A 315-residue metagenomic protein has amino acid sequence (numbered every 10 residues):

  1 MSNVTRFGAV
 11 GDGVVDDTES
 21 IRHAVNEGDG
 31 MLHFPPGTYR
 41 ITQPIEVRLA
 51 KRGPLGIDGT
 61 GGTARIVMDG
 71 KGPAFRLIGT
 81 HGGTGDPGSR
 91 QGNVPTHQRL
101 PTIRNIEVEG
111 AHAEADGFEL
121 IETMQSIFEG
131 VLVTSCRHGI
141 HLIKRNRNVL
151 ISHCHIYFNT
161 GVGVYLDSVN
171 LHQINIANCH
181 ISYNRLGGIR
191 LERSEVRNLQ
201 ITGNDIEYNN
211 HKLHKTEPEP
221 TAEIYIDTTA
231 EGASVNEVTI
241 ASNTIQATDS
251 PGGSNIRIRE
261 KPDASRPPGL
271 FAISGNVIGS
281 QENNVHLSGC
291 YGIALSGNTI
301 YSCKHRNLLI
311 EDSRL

Functional and structural regions predicted by a protein language model:
S2-G11: Short, basic, glycine/proline-bearing loop/turn elements
G8, T18, R22, N26-G56 (+2 more regions): N-terminal extracellular ligand-recognition/capping segment immediately after the signal peptide
E19-E27, S126-E129, S135-C136, L150-S152 (+8 more regions): Extended beta-solenoid/beta-helix repeat architectures
T42-V47, D69-V94, A111-L120, T134-L142 (+7 more regions): Extracellular beta-strand/beta-solenoid scaffold signature
A50-G56, L77-N105, L120-E129, K144-S152 (+6 more regions): Surface-exposed loop/turn motifs in large extracellular/passenger domains
H214, A247, F271, G275 (+2 more regions): Predominantly soluble domains enriched in secretory-pathway, periplasmic, or organellar proteins
